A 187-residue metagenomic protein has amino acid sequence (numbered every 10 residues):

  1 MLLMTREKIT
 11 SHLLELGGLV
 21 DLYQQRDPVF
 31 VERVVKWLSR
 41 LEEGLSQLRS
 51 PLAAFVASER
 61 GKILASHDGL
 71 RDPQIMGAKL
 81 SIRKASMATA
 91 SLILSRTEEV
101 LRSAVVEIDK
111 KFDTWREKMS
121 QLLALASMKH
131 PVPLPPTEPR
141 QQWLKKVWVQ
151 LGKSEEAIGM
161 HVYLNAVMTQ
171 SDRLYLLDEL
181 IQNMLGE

Functional and structural regions predicted by a protein language model:
M1-D109, P139, W143-M160: Charged interaction/catalytic cores of defense and host-pathogen modules
S91-E187: A long, low-hydrophobicity, low-complexity, charged/polar interaction segment common in nuclear/chromatin-associated
